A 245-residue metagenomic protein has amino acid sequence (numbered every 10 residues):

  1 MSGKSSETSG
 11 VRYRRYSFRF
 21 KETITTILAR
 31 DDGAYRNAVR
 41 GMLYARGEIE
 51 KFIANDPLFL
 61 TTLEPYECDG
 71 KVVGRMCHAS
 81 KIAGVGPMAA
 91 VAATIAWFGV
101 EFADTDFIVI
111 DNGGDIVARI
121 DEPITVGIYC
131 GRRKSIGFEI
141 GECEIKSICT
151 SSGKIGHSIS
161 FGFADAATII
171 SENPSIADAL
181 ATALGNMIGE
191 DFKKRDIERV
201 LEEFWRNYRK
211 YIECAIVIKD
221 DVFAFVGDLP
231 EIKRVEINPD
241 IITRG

Functional and structural regions predicted by a protein language model:
M1-S6, G33, K51-T62, K134-I140 (+1 more regions): Short, mixed-charge, low-aromatic patches
M1-T23, I27: N-terminal, positively charged, Ser/Thr/Ala/Gly-biased leader segments that form transit/presequence-like amphipathic
S17-F18, I159-S160, R206-N207: A general structural signal for short secondary-structure junctions and capping/turn motifs
S17-M76: N-terminal low-complexity or amphipathic/hydrophobic leaders
A45, L184, F204-N207: Alpha-helix boundary/capping residues
F52-E67, F107, G113, D191-D220 (+1 more regions): Flexible, glycine/charged-enriched surface loops at secondary-structure junctions
G74-V85, A89-L201, A224, L229-G245: Conserved mixed alpha/beta catalytic, RNA-binding, or beta-rich assembly cores of soluble enzyme, regulatory
